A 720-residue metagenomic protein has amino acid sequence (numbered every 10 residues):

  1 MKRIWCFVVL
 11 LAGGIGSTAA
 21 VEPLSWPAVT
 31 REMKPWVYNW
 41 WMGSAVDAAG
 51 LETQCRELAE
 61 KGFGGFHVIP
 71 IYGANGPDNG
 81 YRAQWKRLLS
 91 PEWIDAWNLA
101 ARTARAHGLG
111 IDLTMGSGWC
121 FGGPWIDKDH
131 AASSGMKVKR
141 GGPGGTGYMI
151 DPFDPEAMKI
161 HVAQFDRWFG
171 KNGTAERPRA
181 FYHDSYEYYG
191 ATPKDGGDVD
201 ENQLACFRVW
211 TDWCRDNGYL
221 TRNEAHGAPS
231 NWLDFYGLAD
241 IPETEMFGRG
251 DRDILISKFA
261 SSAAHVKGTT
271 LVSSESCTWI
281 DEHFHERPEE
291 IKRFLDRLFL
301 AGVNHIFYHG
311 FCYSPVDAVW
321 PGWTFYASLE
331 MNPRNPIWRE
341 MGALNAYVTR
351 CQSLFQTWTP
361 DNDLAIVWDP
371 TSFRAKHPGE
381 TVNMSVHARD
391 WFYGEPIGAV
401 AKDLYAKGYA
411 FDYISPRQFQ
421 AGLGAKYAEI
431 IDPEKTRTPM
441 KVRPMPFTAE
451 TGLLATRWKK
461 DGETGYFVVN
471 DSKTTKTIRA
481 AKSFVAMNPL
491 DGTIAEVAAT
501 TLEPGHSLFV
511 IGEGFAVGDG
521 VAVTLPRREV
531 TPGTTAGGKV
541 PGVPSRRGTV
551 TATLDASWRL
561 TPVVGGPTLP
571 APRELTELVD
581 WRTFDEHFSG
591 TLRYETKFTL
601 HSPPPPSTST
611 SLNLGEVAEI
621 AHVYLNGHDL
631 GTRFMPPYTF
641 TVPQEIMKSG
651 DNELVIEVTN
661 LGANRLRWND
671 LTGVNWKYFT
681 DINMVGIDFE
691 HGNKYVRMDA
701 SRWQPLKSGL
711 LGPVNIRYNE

Functional and structural regions predicted by a protein language model:
W5-G14: Bacterial N-terminal signal peptides
V21-G65: Mature N-terminal segment immediately following signal peptide/propeptide cleavage in secreted/periplasmic
W36, L88-L113, S117, W125 (+8 more regions): Carbohydrate-binding surfaces of carbohydrate-active enzymes
L51-G73, A96-L99, K171-A175, R293-H305: Catalytic domains of carbohydrate-active enzymes, especially glycoside hydrolases
I71-K159: Acidic/aromatic-lined carbohydrate-recognition and catalytic surfaces of CAZymes acting on diverse glycans
W119-G122, I126, G538, G542-T591 (+1 more regions): An acidic-aromatic loop/edge-strand motif
P152-S185, W213: An active-site-proximal structural segment forming one wall of the substrate-binding cleft that immediately precedes
F598-L600, P604-N626, R633, L654-V658: Aromatic-lined ligand-binding clefts that engage carbohydrates, nucleic acids, or primary amines
